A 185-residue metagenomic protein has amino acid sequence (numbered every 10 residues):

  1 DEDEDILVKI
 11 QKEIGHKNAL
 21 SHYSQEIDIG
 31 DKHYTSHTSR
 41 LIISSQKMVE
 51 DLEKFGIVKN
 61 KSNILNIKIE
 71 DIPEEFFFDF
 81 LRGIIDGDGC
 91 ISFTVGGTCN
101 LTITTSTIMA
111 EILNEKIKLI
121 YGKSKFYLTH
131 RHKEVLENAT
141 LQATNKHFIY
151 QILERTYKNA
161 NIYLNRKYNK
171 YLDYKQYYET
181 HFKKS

Functional and structural regions predicted by a protein language model:
D1-S185: Internal intein/HINT superfamily modules and their associated LAGLIDADG
